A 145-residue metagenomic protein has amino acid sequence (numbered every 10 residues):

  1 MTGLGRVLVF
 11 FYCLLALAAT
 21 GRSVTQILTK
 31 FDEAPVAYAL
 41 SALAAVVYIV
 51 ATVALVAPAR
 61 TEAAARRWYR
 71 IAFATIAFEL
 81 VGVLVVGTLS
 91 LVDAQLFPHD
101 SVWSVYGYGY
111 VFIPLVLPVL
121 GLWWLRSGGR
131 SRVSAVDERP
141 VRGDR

Functional and structural regions predicted by a protein language model:
T2-L8, T25-A45: Transmembrane alpha-helix entry/boundary detector in multi-pass membrane proteins
V7, F11-L14, A39-L43, I71-F78 (+1 more regions): Physicochemical signature of membrane-embedded alpha-helices that form the seven-helix bundle of GPCRs, emphasizing
A19-Q26, F78-A94, G121: C-terminal TM-helix exit segments that contain a strictly Trp-centered aromatic cap at the helix terminus
G21-D32, V50-T61, L89: Membrane-helix exit/interface motif
L55-V83: Loop-to-transmembrane helix junctions at the membrane interface
T88-Y106: Membrane-helix boundary connector in multi-pass membrane proteins
D100-L120: Individual transmembrane alpha-helices with interfacial aromatic-anchor signatures
S131-R145: Short, highly charged, low-complexity non-transmembrane loops/tails of multi-pass membrane proteins
